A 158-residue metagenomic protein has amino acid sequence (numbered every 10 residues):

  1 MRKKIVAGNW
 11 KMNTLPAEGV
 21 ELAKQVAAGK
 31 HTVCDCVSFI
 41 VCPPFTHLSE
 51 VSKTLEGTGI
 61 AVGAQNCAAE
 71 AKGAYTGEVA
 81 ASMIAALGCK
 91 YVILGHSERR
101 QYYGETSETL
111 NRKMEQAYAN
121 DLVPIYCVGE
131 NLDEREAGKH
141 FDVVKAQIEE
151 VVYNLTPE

Functional and structural regions predicted by a protein language model:
M1-V79: Conserved N-terminal beta1-alpha1 strand-loop-helix module at the mouth
A7, G63, I93, I125-Y126: Conserved beta-strand positions in the central sheet of alpha/beta enzyme cores
L22-V26, V51, A80-M83, L110-K113 (+1 more regions): A general structural detector for well-ordered alpha-helical segments in enzyme core domains, enriched
G29-C36, L55, G88, A117-N120 (+1 more regions): A structural motif corresponding to the C-terminal end of an alpha-helix and its immediate exit/capping segment
C42-P43, L94, A146: Short beta-strand scaffold positions
V51, Y91, N120-L122: Residue-level detection of beta-strand scaffold positions
E56-Q116: Glycine/small-residue-rich loop that forms an oxyanion/phosphate-binding "nest" at active or ligand-binding sites
E98-E158: Conserved anion-binding
